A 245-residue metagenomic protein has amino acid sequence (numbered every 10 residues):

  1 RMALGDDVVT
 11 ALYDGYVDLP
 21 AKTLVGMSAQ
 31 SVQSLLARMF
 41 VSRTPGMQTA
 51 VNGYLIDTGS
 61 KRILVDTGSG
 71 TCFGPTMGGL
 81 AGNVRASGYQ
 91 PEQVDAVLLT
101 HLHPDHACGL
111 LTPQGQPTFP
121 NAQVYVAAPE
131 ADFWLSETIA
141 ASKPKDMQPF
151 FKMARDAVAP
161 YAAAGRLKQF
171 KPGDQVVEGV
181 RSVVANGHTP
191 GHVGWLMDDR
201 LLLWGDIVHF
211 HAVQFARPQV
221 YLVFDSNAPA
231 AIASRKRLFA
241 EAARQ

Functional and structural regions predicted by a protein language model:
R1-R85, Q93-A96, D199-D206: Metallo-beta-lactamase
V65, T100, V126-A127, G187 (+1 more regions): Active-site flanking residues adjacent to catalytic metal/cofactor-binding acidic residues
G68-G70, H103, E130, N186-P190 (+1 more regions): Catalytic metal-binding/acid-base residues of hydrolase active sites
G78, R85-Y89, Q93, P120-V184 (+1 more regions): Metallo-beta-lactamase
G79-G82, C108-T118: Metal-dependent catalytic neighborhoods of phosphoester/phosphodiester hydrolases
V94-A107: Metallo-beta-lactamase
H106, R181-W195: Active-site glycine- and acidic-residue-rich loops that bind and position anionic ligands or nucleotide-like cofactors
H192, D198-Q245: Cap/insert and terminal regions of metallo-dependent hydrolase folds
